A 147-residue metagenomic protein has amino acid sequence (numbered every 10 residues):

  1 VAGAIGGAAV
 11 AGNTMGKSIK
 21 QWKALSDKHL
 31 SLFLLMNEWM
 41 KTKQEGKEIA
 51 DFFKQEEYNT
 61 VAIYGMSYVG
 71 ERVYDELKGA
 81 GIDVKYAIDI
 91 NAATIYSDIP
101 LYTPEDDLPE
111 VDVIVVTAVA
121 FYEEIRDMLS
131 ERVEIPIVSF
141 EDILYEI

Functional and structural regions predicted by a protein language model:
V1-I147: Hydrophobic, well-ordered beta-alpha structural blocks that scaffold small-molecule cofactor pockets
